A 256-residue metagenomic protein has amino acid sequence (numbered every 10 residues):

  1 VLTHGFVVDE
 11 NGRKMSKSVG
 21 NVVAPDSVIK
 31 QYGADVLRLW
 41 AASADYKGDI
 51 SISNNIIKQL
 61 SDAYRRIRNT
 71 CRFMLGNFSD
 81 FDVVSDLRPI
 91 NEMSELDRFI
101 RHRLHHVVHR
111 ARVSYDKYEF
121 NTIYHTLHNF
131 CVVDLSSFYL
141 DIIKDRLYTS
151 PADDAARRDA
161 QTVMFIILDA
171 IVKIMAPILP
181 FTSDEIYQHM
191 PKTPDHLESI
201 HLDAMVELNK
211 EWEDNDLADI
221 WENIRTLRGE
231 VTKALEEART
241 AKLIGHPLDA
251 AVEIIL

Functional and structural regions predicted by a protein language model:
V1-L2, V36-S43, T70-M74, L127-C131 (+3 more regions): Short alpha-helical scaffolding segments that buttress acidic/His motifs in well-ordered protein cores
L2-T3, V7, K14-S16, R38-W40 (+5 more regions): Structured core elements
H4, I67, L135, P180 (+1 more regions): Residue-level signal for inorganic ion chemistry
F6-N11, M15-N91, P191-H196, I244-H246: Catalytic adenosine-cofactor/nucleotide-binding cores of aminoacyl-tRNA synthetases and other
V7-M15, A24, Y46-I50, C131-D134 (+5 more regions): Flexible loop/turn segments at secondary-structure boundaries
I52-L60, E119, A156-M164: Membrane-interfacial loop-to-helix junctions in multi-pass inner-membrane proteins
F81-H109, D141-A234, A238-I255: Acidic, turn-prone loop/beta-hairpin segments
Y115-T122: Short helix-adjacent coil turns
